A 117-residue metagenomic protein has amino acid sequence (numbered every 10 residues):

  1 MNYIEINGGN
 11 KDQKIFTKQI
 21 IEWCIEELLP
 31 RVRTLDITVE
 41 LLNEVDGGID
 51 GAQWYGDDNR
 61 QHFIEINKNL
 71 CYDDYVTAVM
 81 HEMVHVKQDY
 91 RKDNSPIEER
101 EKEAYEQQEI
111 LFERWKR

Functional and structural regions predicted by a protein language model:
N2-H62, K68, R117: Auxiliary, metal-adjacent structural segments of Zn-dependent hydrolase domains
Q13-T17, V76, M80, R100-E103: Hydrophobic (often cysteine-bearing) scaffold residues that line and stabilize catalytic clefts of nucleotide/cofactor
I25-L29, K87-R91, F112-K116: Secondary-structure transition/hinge residues
R60-V79, N94-S95: Short pre-active-site segment immediately N-terminal to the catalytic Zn-binding motif
T77-Y90: Active-site recognition of the HExxH zinc-binding catalytic motif
S95-R117: Post-HExxH zinc-binding segment in Zn-dependent metallohydrolases
